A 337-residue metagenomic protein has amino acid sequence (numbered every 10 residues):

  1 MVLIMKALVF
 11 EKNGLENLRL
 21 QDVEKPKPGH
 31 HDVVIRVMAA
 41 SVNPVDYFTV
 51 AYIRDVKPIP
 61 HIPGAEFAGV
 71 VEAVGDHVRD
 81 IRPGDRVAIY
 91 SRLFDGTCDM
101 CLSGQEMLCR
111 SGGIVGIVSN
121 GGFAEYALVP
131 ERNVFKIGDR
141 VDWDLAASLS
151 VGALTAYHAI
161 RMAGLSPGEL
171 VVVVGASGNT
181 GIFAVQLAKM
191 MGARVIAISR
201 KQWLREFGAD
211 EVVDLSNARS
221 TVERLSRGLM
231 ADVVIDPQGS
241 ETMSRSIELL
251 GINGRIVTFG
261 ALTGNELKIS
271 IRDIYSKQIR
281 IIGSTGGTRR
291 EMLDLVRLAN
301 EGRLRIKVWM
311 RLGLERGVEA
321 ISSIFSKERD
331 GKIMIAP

Functional and structural regions predicted by a protein language model:
V2-L3, S244, R289-P337: C-terminal hydrophobic helical "lid"/dimerization subdomain of Rossmann-like NAD(P)H-dependent oxidoreductases
E24-A40, I53-L102, G138-R140: Glycine-rich beta-strand-centered segment in the early N-terminal region that forms part of a ligand/cofactor-binding
A88, D232-I235, V257: N-terminal Rossmann-like NAD(P) cofactor-binding module of classical short-chain dehydrogenase/reductase
L93-G175: NAD(P)H dinucleotide-binding glycine-rich loop of Rossmann-like/cofactor-binding domains, especially the beta1-alpha1
V173-V174, K189-R245, M310: Adenosine-nucleotide cofactor-binding segment
S177, G181, V185: N-terminal Rossmann NAD(P)H-binding glycine-rich loop of SDR-like oxidoreductase domains
I252-V257, K268-V308: Rossmann-fold dehydrogenase core element
